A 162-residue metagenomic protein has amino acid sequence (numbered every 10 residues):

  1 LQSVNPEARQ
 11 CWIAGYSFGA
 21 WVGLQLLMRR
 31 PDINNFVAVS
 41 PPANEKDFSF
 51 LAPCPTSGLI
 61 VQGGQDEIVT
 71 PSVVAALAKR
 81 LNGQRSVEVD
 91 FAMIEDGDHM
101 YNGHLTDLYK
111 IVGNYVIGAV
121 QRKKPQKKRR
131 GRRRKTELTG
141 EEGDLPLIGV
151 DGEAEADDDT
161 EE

Functional and structural regions predicted by a protein language model:
L1-P55: Primarily recognizes the serine-hydrolase "nucleophile elbow" in alpha/beta-hydrolase and SGNH/GDSL folds
S3, M28-R29, A76-K79, N114: Short, well-ordered alpha-helices that flank and scaffold nucleotide-derived cofactor binding pockets
V37, L59-V61, A92: Hydrophobic/aromatic beta-strand patches that form the interior of the parallel beta-sheet core in alpha/beta enzyme
P41, G63, D96: Cofactor-binding loop segments of dinucleotide-utilizing enzymes, especially the Rossmann-like FAD- and NAD(P)+-binding
F48-L51, T70-V74, N102-T106: Conserved strand-to-helix beginnings and helix N-cap segments that scaffold or border functional pockets
C54, L59-Q62, D66: Short beta-strand/loop motif that positions the catalytic acidic residue of the alpha/beta-hydrolase fold
T56, T70-R80: Short alpha-helix in the alpha/beta-hydrolase fold that links the catalytic acid
G83-E162: C-terminal catalytic histidine-bearing segment of alpha/beta-hydrolase fold enzymes
